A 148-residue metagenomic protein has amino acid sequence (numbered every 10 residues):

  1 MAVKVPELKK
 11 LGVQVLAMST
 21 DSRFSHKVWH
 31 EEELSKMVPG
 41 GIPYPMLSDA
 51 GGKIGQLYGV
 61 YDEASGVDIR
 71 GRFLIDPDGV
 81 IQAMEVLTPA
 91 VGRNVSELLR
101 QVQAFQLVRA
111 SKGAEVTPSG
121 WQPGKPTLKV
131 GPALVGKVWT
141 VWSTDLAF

Functional and structural regions predicted by a protein language model:
M1-F148: Chalcogenol-based redox active-site neighborhoods
